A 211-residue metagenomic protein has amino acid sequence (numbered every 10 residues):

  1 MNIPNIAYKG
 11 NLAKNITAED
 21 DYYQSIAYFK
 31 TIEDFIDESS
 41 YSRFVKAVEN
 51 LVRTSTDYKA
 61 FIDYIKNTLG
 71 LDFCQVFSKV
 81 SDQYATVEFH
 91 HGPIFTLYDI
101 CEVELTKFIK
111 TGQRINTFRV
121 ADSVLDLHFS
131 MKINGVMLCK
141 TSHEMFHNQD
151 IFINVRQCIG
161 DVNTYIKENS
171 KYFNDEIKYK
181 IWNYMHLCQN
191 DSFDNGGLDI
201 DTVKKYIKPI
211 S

Functional and structural regions predicted by a protein language model:
M1-Q83, T96, Y172-S211: A boundary/linker detector
F73, E88, L138: The −1 position to Zn-ligating cysteines in a subset of zinc-ribbon hairpins
F77-K79, K140-H143: Cys/His-coordinated zinc-binding microdomains
K79-N134: Histidine-centered nuclease catalytic patch
Q83-A85, M145-N148: Short, non-ligating residues that shape and space the ligands of small metal-coordination modules and catalytic
F89-Y98, N154-T164: Short cysteine/histidine-rich metal-coordination sites, predominantly Zn2+-binding motifs
N163-S170, K204: Residue-level detector of alpha-helical secondary structure
